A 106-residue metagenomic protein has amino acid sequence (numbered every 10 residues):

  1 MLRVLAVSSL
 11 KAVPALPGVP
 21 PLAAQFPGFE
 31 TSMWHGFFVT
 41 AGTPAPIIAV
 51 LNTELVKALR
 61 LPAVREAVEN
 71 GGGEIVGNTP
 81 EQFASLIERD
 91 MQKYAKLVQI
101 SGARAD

Functional and structural regions predicted by a protein language model:
M1-D106: Conserved, function-defining micro-sites of small-solute handling proteins
